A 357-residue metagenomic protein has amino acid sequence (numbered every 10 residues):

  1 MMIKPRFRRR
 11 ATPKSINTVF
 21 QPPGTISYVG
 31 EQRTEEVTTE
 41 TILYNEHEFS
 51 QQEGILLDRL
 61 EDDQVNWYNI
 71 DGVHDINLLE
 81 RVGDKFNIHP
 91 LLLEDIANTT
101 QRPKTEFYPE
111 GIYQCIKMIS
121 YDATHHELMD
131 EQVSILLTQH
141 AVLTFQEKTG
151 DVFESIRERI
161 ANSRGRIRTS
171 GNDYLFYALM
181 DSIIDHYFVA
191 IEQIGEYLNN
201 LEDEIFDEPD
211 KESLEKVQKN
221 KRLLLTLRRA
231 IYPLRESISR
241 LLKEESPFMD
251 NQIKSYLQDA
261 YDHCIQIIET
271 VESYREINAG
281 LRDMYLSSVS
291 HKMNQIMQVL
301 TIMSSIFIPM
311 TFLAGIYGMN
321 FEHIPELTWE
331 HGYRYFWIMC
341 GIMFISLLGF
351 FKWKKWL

Functional and structural regions predicted by a protein language model:
M1-K243, F248-D250, Y256-D259, H263-I268 (+1 more regions): Peripheral, non-transmembrane regulatory/ligand-interaction domains of membrane transport proteins
M2-R8, D262-L357: Hydrophobic alpha-helical transmembrane segments and their immediately adjacent juxtamembrane loops
